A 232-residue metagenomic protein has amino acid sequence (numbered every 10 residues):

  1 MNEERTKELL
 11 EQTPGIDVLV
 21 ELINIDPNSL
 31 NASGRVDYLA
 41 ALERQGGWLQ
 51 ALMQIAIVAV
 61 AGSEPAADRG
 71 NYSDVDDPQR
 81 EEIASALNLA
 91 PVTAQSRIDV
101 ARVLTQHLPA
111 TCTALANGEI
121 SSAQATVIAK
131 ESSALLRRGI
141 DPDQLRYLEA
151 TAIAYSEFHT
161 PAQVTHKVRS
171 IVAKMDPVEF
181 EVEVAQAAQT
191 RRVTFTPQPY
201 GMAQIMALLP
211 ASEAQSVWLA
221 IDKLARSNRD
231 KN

Functional and structural regions predicted by a protein language model:
M1-N232: Conserved C-terminal region and hinge/linker of Rieske [2Fe-2S] proteins, especially in Rieske oxygenase systems
